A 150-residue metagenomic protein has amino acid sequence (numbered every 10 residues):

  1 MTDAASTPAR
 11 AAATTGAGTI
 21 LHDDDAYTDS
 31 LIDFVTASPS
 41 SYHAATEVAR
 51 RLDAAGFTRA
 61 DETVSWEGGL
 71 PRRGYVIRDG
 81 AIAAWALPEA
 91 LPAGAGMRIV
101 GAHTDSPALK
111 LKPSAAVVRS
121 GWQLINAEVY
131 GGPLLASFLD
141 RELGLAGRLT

Functional and structural regions predicted by a protein language model:
M1-T150: N-terminal hydrophobic/helix-forming segments and targeting peptides
